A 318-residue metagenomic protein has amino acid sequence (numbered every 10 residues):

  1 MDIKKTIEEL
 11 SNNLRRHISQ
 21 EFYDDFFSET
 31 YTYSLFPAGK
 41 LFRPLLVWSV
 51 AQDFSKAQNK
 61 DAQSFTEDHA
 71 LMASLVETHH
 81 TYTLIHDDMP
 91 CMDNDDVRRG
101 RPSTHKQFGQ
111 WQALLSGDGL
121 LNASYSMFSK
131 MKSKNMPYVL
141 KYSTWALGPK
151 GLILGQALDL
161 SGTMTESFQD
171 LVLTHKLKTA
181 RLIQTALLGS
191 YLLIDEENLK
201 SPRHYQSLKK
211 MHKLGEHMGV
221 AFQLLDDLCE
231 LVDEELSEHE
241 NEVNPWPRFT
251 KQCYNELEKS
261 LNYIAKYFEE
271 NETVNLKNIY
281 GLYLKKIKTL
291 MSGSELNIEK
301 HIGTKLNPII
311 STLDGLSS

Functional and structural regions predicted by a protein language model:
M1-S318: All-alpha prenyltransferase/terpene-synthase fold signal
